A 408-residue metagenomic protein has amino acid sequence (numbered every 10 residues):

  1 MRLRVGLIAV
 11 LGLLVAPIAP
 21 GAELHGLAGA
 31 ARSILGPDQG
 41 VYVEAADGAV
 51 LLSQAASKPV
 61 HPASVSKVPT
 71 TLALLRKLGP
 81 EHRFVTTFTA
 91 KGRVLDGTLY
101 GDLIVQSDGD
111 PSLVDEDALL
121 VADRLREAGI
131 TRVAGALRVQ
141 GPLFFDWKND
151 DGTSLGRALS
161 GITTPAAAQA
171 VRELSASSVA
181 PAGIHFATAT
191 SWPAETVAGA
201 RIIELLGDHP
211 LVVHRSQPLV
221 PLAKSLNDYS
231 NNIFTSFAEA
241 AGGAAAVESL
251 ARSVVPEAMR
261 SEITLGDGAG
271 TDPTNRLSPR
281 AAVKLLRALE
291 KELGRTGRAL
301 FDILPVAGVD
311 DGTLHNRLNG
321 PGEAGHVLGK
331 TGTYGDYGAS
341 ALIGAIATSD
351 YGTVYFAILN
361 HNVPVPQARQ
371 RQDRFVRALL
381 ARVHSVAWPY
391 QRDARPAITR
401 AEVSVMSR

Functional and structural regions predicted by a protein language model:
G12-V65, L78, V121-E127: Beta-lactamase-like hydrolase cores
G36-D38, A55-S57, A63-S66, E81-R83 (+9 more regions): Extracytoplasmic
A46-V50, V85-D108, R138-K148, V197-E204 (+3 more regions): Acidic helix-start/capping segments at beta-turn-to-alpha-helix junctions
G48, P62-E81, L137, L226 (+1 more regions): Active-site SXXK
L51-S53, E239-R408: Small-residue-rich helix-loop
R76-K91, T296-F301: Short, well-structured active-site flanking segments
Q106-S178: Polar, glycine-rich mid-to-C-terminal structural blocks that act as macromolecule-binding/assembly scaffolds
T153-F301: A small/polar active-site loop signature that marks catalytic segments
